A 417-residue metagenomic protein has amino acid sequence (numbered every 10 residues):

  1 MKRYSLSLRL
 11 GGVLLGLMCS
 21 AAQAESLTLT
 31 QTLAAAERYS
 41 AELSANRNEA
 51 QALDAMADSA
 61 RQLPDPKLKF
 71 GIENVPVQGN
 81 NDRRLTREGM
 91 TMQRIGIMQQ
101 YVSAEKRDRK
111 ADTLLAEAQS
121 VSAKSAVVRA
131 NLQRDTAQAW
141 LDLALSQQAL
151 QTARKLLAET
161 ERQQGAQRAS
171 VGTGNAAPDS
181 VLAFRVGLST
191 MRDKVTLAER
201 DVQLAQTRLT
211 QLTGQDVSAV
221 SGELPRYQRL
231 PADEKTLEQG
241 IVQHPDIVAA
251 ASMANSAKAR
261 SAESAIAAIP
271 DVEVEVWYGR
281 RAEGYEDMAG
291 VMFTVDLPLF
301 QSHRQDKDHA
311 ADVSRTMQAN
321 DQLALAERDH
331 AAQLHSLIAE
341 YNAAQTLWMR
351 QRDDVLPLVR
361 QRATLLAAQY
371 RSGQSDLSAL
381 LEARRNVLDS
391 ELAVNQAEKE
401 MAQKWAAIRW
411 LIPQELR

Functional and structural regions predicted by a protein language model:
K2-L6, Q23, Q78, A393-R417: Acidic, low-complexity, intrinsically disordered peripheral segments
K2-R3, L27, V128-Q243, L337-A344 (+2 more regions): Periplasmic alpha-helical coiled-coil/stalk elements that build and connect Gram-negative outer-membrane
R9-S20: Bacterial N-terminal signal peptides
L10, Q23-I72, V77, Q100-Y101 (+7 more regions): Bacterial Sec-pathway N-terminal export signals of envelope proteins
E25-D142, L150-A153, T160, T173 (+3 more regions): Short flexible linkers and secondary-structure junctions
T28, P66-V128, V248-R260, A267-A326: Small/polar-residue-enriched beta-strand and adjacent coil segments characteristic of outer-membrane beta-barrel
A45-A57, V128, L132-A153, R162-G165 (+5 more regions): Amphipathic alpha-helical coiled-coil segments
